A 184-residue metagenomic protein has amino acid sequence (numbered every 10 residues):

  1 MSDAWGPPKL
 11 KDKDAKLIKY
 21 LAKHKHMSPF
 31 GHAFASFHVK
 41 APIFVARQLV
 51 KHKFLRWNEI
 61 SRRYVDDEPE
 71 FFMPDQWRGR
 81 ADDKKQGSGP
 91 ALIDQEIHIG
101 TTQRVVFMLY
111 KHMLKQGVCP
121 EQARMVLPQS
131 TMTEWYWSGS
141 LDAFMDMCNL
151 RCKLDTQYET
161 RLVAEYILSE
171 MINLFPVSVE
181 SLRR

Functional and structural regions predicted by a protein language model:
M1-R184: Family-specific signature for flavin-dependent thymidylate synthase
